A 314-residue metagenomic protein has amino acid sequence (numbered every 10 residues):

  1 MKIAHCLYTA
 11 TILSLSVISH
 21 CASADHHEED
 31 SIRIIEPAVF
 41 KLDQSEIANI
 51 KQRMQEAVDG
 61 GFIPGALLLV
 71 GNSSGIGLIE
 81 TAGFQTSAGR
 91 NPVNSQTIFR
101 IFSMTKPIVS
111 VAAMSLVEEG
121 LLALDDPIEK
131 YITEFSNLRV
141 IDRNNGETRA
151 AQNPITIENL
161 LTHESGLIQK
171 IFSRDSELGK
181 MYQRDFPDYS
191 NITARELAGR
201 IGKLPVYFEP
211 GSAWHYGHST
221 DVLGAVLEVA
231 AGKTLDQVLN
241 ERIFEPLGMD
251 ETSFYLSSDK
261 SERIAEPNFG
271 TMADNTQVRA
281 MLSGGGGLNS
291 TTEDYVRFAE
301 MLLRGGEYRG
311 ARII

Functional and structural regions predicted by a protein language model:
M1-Y8: Bacterial N-terminal signal peptides that target proteins for export
Y8-I18: Bacterial N-terminal signal peptides
C21-A24: Boundary at the C-terminal end of the N-terminal hydrophobic targeting segment
F40-I101, L121-A123, N137-G146, A273: Short, conserved catalytic-motif segment at the N-terminal edge
I128: Acidic-enriched catalytic cores of C-N bond-cleaving enzymes acting on peptides and small amides
L138-I314: Short, surface-exposed loop or secondary-structure junction motifs that flank catalytic or metal-binding residues
